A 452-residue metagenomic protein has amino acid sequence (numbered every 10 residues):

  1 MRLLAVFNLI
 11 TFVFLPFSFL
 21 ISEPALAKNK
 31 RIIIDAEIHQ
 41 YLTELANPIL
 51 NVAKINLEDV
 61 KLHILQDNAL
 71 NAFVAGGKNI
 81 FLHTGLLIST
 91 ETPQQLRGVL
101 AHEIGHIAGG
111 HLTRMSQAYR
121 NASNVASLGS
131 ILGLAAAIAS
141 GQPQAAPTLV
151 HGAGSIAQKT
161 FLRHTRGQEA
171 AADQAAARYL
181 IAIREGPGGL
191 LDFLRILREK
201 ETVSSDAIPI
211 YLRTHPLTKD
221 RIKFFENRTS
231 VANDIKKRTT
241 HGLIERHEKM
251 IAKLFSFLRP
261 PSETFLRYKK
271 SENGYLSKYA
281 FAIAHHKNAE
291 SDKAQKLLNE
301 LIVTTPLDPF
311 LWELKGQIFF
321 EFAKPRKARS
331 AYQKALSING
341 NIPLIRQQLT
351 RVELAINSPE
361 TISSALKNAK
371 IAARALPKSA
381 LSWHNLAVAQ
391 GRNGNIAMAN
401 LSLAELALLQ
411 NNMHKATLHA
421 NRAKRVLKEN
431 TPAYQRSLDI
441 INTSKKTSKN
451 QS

Functional and structural regions predicted by a protein language model:
A25-N29, I34-A36, Q40, L62 (+5 more regions): Extracytoplasmic and endomembrane cell-envelope/extracellular-matrix remodeling and assembly machinery
F81-G98, L162-H164: Short pre-active-site segment immediately N-terminal to the catalytic Zn-binding motif
I104-N121, A139: Catalytic Zn2+-binding segment of zinc metalloproteases
Y275, P309-F310, P343-L344, A380-L381 (+3 more regions): Helix-start (N-cap) detector for alpha-helical repeat units in TPR-like alpha-solenoids, especially tetratricopeptide
A289, A323, N357-E360, G394 (+1 more regions): Residue-level detector of the short coil/turn that links helix A to helix B within each tetratricopeptide repeat
